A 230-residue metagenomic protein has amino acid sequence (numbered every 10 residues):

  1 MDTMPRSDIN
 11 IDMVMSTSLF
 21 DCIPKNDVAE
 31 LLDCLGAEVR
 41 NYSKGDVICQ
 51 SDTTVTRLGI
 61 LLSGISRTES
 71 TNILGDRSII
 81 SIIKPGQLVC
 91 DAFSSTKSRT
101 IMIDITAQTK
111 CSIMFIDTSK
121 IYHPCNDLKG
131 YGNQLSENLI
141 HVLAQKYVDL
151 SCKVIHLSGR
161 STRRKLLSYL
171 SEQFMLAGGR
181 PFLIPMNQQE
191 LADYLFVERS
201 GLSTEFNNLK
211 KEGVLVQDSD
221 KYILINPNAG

Functional and structural regions predicted by a protein language model:
M1-K44, F93-K97: Cyclic nucleotide-binding regulatory module and flanking cytosolic helices
G36, C49, L62, S168-M175: Short, locally clustered residues in the helix-turn-helix/winged-helix DNA-binding domain
V39-R40, C49-Q50, T56-L62, I79-S81 (+1 more regions): His/acidic/aromatic-lined binding-pocket segments of jelly-roll/cupin-type domains and related regulatory beta-sandwich
G45, T56-E69, P85-G86: Glycine- and acidic-residue-biased ligand/ion/polar-headgroup-sensing regions
E69-G75: Cytochrome P450 core scaffold surrounding the K-helix E-X-X-R motif and the conserved "meander" helix-loop region
I79-I140: Cyclic-nucleotide recognition modules
I101-I103, H123-G132, D149-S158, L176-G179: Short helix-to-loop capping/linker segments positioned immediately adjacent to catalytic or ligand/cofactor-binding
T162-K165, Y169-G230: Phosphate-/nucleic-acid-contacting segments
